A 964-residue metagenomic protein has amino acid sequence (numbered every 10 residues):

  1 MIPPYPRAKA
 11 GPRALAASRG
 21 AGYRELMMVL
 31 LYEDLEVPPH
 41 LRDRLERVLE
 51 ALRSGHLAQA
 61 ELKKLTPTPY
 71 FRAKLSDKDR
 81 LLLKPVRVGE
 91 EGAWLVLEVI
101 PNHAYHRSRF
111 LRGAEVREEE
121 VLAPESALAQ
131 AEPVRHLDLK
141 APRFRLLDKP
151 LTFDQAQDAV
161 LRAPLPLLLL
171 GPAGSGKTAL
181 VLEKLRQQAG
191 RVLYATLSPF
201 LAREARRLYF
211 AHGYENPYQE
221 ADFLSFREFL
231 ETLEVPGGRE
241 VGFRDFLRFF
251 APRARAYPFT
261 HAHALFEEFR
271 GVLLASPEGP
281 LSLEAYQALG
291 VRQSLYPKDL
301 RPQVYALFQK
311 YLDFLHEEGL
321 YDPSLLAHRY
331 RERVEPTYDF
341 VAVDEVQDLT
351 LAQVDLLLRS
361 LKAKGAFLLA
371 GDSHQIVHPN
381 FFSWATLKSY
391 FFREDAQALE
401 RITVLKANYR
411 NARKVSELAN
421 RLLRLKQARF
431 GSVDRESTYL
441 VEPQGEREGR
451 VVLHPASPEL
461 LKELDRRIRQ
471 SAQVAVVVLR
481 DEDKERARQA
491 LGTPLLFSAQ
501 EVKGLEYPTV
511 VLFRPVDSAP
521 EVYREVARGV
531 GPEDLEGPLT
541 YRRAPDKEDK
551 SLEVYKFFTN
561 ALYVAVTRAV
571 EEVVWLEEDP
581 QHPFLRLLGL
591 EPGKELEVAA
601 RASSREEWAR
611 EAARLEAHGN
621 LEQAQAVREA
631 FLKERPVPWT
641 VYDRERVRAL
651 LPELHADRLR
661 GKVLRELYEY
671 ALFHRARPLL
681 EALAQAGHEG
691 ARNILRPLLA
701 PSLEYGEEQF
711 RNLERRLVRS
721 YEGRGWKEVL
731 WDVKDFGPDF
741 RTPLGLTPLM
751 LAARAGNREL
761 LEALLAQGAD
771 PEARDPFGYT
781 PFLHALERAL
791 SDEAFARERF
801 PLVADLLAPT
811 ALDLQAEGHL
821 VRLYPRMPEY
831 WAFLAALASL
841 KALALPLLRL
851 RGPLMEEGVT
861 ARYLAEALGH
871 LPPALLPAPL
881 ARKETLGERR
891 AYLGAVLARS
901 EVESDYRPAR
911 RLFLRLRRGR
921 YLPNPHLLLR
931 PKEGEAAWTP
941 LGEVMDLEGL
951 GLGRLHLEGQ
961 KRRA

Functional and structural regions predicted by a protein language model:
M1-A51, E119-L139, L854: Arg/Lys-rich, positively charged N-terminal/basic patches that mediate binding to nucleic acids
G22-E25, P67, F71-L137: Enriched for short, Lys/Arg-rich terminal
P150-L151, L167-R191, L197-G238, L300 (+6 more regions): Conserved helicase motor core of SF1/SF2 NTP-dependent helicases
Q219, P236-Y321, R918: Coupling/switch/interface segments within P-loop NTPase motor domains and analogous charged loops in nucleic-acid
E708-L717, D739-L749, R774-E787, E817-V821: Ankyrin-repeat boundary/"N-cap" motif
V729-G737, E762-D770, R799-A811: Ankyrin repeat domain, specifically the short helix-to-loop turn at the C-terminus of the second helix of each repeat
P825-E866, L871-A881: Positively charged, polyanion-binding regions of nucleic-acid-associated proteins
